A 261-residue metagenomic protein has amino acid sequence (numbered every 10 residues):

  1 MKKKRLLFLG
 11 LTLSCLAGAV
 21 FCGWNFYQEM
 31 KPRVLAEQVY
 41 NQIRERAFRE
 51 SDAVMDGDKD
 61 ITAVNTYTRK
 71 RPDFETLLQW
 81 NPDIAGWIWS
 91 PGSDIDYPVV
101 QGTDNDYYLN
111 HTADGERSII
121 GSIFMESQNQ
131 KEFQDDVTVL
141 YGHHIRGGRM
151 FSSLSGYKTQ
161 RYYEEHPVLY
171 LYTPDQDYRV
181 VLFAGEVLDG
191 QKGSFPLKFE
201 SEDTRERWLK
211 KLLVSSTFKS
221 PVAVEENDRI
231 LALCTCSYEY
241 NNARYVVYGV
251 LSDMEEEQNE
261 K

Functional and structural regions predicted by a protein language model:
M1-C15: N-terminal Sec-pathway targeting helices
G18-K261: Solvent-exposed, non-transmembrane regions of membrane-associated and secreted proteins
